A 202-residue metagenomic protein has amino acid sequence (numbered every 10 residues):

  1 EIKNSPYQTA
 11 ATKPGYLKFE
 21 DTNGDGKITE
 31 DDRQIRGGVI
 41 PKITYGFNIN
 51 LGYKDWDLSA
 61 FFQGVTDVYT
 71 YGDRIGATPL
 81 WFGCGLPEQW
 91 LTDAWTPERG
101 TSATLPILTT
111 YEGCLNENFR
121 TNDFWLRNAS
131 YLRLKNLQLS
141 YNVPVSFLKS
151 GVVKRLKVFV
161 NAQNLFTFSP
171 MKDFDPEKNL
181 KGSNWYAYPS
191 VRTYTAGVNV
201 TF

Functional and structural regions predicted by a protein language model:
E1-G37, W95: Conserved small-residue
N4, Q8-P14, V65-K157: Extracytoplasmic gating/loop element in the C-terminal half of outer-membrane beta-barrel translocons and assembly
I43, K54-W56, S130, V152-L156 (+1 more regions): Outer-envelope beta-barrel architecture signal
G46-N48, N136-S140, T195-G197: Membrane-embedded beta-strand positions in outer-membrane beta-barrel channels/transporters
Y53-D55, G64-V68, N136, V143 (+2 more regions): Transmembrane beta-strands of outer-membrane beta-barrel pores
D55-S59, S146-F147: Repeated loop/turn-to-beta-strand initiation elements of outer-membrane beta-barrel proteins
A60, V158-V160, V198: Membrane-embedded beta-strand positions of outer-membrane beta-barrel proteins
A94, R99-T101, F119, T167-F202: C-terminal beta-signal and terminal closure region of outer-membrane beta-barrel proteins
